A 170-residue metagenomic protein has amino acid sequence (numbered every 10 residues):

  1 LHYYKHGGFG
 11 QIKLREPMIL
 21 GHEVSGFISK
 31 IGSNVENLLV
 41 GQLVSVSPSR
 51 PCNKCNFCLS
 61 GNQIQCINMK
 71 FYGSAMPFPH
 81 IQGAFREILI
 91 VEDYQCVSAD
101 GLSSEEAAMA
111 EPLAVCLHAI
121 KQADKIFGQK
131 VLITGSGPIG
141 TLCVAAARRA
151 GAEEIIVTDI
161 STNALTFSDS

Functional and structural regions predicted by a protein language model:
H2-G7: Short Gly/aromatic-enriched secondary-structure transition segments
F9-L59, D100-L102: Glycine-rich beta-strand-centered segment in the early N-terminal region that forms part of a ligand/cofactor-binding
L20, S47, E111, G135 (+1 more regions): Small/polar loops that bind or transfer phosphate-bearing groups
L39-V40, E92, F127, G151: Residue-level preference for short coil/turn positions at secondary-structure junctions
K54-T134: NAD(P)H dinucleotide-binding glycine-rich loop of Rossmann-like/cofactor-binding domains, especially the beta1-alpha1
V115, I139, A147: Hydrophobic/small residue at the entry helix of a nucleotide-binding pocket
I133-S136, V144, R148-S170: Adenosine-nucleotide cofactor-binding segment
